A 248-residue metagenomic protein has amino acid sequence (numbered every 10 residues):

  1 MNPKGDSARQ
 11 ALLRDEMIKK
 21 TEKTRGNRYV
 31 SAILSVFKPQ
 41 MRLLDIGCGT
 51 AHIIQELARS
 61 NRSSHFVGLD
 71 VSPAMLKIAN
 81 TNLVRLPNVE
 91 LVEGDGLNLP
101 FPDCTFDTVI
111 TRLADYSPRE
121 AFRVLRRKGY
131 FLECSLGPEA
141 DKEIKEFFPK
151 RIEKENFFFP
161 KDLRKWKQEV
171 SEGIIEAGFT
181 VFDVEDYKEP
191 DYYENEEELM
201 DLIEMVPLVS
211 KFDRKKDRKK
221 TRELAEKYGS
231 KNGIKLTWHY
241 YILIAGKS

Functional and structural regions predicted by a protein language model:
M1-K38, H52: Conserved class I S-adenosyl-L-methionine
A32-K38, R59, N98-P100: Glycine-rich helix-loop-beta junction characteristic of Rossmann-like nucleotide cofactor-binding loops
L44-N98: Class I SAM-dependent methyltransferase SAM/SAH-binding core
L97-T108: A short acidic, Gly/Pro-enriched loop at the edge of an enzyme's catalytic core that lines a small-molecule cofactor
P118-Y130: A short glycine-rich, Lys/Arg-flanked "PGG" loop and its adjoining helix->strand segment in the class I
L132-K161: Conserved class I S-adenosyl-L-methionine
D162-G178: Short alpha-helix
T180-S248: Conserved Class I S-adenosyl-L-methionine
